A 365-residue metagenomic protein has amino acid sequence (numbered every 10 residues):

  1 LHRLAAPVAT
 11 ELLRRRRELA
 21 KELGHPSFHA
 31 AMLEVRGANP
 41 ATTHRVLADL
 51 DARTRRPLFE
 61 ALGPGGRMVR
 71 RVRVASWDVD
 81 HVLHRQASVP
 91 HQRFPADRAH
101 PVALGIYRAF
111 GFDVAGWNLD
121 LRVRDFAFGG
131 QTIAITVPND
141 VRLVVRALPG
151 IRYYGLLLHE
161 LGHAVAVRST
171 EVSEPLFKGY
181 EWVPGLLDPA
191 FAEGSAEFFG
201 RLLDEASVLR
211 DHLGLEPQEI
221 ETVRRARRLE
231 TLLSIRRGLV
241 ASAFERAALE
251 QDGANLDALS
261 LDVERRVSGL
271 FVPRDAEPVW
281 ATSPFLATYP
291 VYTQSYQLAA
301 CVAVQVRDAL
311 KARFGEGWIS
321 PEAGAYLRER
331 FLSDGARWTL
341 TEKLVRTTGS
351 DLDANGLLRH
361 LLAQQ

Functional and structural regions predicted by a protein language model:
R3, T10-V144, P217, E221-V223 (+1 more regions): Active-site-proximal, well-structured secondary-structure segments within enzyme catalytic domains
R16-L23, S27, D51-G65, Y107-V114 (+7 more regions): A generic secondary-structure signal for well-formed alpha-helical elements
S27-A30, P40, F198, L215-R225 (+2 more regions): C-terminal, non-catalytic "cap/extension" segments appended to globular domains
A30-N39, R142-A147, E174-D188: Short helix/strand-bridging catalytic loops that position acidic/His residues to coordinate divalent metals and engage
L47-P57, W182-V223: Post-HExxH zinc-binding segment in Zn-dependent metallohydrolases
P95-A99, Y154, D188-S195, R236 (+3 more regions): Hydrophobic (often cysteine-bearing) scaffold residues that line and stabilize catalytic clefts of nucleotide/cofactor
L119-G129, V137-N139, E160-V172, S207-L213: Alpha-helical recognition segments enriched in aromatics with Gly/Pro capping that present substrate-recognition
P149-E171, E193-E197: Active-site recognition of the HExxH zinc-binding catalytic motif
